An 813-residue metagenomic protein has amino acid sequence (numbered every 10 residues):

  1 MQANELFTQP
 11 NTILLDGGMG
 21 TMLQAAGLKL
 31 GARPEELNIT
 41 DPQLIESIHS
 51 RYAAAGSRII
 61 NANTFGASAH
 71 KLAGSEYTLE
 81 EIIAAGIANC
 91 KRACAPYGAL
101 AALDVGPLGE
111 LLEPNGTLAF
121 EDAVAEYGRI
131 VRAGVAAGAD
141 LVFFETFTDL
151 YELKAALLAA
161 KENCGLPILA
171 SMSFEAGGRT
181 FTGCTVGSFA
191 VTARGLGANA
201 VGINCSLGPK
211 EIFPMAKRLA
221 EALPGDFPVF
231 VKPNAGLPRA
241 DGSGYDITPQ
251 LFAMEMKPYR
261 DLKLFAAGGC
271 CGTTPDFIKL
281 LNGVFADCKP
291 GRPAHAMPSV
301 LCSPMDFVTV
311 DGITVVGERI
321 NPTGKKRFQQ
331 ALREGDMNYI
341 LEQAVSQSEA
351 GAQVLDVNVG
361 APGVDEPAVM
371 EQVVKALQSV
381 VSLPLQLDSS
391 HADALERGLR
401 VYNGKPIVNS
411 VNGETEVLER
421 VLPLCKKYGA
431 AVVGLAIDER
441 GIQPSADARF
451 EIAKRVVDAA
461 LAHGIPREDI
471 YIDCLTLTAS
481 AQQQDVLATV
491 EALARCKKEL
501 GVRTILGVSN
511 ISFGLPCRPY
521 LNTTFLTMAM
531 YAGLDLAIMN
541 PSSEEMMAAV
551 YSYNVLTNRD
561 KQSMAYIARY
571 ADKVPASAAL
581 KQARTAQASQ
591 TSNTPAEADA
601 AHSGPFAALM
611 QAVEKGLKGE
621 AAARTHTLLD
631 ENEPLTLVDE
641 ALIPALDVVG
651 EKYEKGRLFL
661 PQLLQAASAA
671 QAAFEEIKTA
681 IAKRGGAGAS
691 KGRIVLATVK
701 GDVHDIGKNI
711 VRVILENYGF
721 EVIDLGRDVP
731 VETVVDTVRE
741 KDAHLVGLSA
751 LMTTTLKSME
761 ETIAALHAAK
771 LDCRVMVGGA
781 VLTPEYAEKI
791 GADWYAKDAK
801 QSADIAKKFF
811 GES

Functional and structural regions predicted by a protein language model:
M1-Y471, L477-S813: Domain-level signal for soluble alpha/beta catalytic cores
